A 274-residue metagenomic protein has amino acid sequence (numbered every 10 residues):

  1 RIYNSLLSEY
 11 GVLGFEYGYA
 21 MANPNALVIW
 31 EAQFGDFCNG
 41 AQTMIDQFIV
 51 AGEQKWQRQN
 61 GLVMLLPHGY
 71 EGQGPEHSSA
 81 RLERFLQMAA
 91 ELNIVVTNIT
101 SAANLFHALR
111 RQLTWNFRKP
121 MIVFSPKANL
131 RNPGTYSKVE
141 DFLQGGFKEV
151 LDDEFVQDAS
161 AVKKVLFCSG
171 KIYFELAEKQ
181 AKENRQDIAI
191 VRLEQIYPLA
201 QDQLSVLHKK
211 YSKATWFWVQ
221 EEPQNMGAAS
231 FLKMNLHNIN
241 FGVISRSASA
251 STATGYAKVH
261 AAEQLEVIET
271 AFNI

Functional and structural regions predicted by a protein language model:
R1-S160, F174, N235-L236: Conserved thiamine diphosphate
W56-Q59, G69-Q87, W115-R118, L130-I274: Thiamine diphosphate
